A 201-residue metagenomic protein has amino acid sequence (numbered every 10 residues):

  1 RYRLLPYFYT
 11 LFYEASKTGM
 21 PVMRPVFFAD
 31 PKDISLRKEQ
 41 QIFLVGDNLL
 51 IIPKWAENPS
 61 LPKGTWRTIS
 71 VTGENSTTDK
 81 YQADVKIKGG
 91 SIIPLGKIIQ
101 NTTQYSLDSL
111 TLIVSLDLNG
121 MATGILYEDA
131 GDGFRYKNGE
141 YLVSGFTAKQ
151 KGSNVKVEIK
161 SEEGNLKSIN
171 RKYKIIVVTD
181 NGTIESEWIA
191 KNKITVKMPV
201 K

Functional and structural regions predicted by a protein language model:
R1-T179: Catalytic core of carbohydrate-active enzymes
K160, L166, T183-K201: A carboxyl-terminal module marker
